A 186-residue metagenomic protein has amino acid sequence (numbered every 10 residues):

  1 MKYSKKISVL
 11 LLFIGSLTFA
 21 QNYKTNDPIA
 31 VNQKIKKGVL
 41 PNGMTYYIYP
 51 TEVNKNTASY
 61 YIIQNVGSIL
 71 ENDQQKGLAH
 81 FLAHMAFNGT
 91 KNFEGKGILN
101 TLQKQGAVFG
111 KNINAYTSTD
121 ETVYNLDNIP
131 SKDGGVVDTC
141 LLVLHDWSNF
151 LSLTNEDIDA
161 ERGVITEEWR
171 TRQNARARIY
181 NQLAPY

Functional and structural regions predicted by a protein language model:
M1-N22: Bacterial Sec-dependent N-terminal signal peptides
V9, D27, T51, I113-A115: Residues embedded in well-ordered secondary-structure elements
Q21-N22, N32, V39, C140: Acidic/His-enriched low-complexity segments
Q21-P28, K34, F109-I113: Short secondary-structure junctions
N22-N26, I48-Y49, N100-L102: Intrinsically disordered, low-complexity segments enriched in polar/charged residues with Gly/Pro, especially when
D27-I62: Mature N-terminal segment immediately following signal peptide/propeptide cleavage in secreted/periplasmic
Q64-Y186: Active-site-adjacent, His/Asp/Glu-enriched structural segments that form or flank metal-binding and acid/base networks
